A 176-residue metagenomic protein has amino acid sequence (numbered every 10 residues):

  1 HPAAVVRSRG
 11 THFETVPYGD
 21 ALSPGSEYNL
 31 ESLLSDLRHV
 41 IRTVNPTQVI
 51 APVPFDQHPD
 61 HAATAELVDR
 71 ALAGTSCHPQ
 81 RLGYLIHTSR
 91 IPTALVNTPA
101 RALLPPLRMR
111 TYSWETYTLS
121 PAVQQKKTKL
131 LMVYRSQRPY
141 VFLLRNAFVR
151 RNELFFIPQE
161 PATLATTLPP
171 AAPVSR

Functional and structural regions predicted by a protein language model:
H1-H78, Q125, R145-F155, P161 (+1 more regions): Active-site beta-strand->loop->alpha-helix modules in alpha/beta enzyme cores, enriched in Gly/His/Asp(Glu)
P54-Q57, I86-R90, S136-Q137: Short, solvent-exposed loop/turn segments at secondary-structure junctions
T75-N97: Short, flexible loop segments at boundaries between secondary-structure elements
G83-R90, P121-V123, R151-L154, T167: Low-complexity, flexible helical/coil segments
L95-P139: A conserved mid-domain beta-alpha-beta active-site/ligand-binding segment of alpha/beta enzyme cores
Y140-L144: Surface-exposed patches in mature extracellular/periplasmic domains of secreted proteins
